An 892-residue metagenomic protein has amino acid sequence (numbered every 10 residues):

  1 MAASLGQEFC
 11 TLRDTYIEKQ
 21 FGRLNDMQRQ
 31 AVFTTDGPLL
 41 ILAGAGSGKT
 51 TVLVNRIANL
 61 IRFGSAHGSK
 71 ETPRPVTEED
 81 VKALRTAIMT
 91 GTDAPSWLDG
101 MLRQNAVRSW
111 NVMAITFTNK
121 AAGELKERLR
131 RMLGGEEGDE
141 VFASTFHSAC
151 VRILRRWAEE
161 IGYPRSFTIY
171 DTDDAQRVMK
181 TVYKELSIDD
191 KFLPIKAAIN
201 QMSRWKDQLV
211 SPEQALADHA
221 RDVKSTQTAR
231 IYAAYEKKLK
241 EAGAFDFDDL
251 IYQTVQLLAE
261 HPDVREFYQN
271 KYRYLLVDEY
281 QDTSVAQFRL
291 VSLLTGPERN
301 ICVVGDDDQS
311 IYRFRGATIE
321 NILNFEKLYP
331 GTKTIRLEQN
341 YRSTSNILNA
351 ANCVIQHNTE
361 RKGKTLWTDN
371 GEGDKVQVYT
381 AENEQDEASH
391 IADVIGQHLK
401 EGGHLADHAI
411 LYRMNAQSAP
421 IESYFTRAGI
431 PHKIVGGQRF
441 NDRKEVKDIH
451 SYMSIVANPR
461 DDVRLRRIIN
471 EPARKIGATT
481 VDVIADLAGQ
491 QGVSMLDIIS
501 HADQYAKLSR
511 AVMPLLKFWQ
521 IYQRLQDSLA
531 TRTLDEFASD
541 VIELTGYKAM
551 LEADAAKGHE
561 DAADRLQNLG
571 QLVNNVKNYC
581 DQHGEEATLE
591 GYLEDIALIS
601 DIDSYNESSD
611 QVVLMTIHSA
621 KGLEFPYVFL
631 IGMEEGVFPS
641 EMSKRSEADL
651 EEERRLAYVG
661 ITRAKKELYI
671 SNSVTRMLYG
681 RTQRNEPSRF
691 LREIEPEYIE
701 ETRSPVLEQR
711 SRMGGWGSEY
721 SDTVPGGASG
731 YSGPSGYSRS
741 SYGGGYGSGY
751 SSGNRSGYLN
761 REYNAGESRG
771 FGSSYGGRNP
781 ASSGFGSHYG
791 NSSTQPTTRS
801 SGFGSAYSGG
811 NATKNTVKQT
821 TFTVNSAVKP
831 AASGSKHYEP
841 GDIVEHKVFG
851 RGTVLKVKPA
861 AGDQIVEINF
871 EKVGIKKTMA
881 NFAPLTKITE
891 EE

Functional and structural regions predicted by a protein language model:
M1-P164, I169, E266, E320 (+1 more regions): P-loop NTPase Walker
R23, D80, G91-W97, F146-C150 (+4 more regions): Conserved helicase/translocase P-loop NTPase motor core
F33, G37, Q104-S109, Q256-L275 (+1 more regions): Short basic/glycine-enriched coil/helix segment immediately N-terminal to the Walker B
T35, L40, T50, F117 (+6 more regions): ATP-hydrolysis module of ASCE/P-loop NTPase motor domains, specifically the Walker B Asp-Glu catalytic pair
S47, Q281-E360, K364-D369, D486-G489 (+1 more regions): Conserved helicase motor core of SF1/SF2 NTP-dependent helicases
S47-L53, G68, P73, T77 (+9 more regions): Helicase P-loop NTPase motor core
A217-R221, H404, S418-I430, R443 (+4 more regions): Conserved helicase C-terminal RecA-like lobe
M633-G874, F882-E892: C-terminal accessory regions
